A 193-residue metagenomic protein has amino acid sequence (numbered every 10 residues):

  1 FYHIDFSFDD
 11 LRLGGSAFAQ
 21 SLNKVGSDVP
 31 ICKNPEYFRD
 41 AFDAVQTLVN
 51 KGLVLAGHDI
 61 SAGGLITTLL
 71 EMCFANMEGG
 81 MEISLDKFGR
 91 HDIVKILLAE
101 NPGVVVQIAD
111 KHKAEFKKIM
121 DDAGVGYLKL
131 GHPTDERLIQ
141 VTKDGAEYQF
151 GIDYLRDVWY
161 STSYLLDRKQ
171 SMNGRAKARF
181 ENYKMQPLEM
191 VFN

Functional and structural regions predicted by a protein language model:
F1-L98, A109-N193: Intein/HINT protein-splicing elements and their conserved insertion hotspots or analogous self-processing inserts
